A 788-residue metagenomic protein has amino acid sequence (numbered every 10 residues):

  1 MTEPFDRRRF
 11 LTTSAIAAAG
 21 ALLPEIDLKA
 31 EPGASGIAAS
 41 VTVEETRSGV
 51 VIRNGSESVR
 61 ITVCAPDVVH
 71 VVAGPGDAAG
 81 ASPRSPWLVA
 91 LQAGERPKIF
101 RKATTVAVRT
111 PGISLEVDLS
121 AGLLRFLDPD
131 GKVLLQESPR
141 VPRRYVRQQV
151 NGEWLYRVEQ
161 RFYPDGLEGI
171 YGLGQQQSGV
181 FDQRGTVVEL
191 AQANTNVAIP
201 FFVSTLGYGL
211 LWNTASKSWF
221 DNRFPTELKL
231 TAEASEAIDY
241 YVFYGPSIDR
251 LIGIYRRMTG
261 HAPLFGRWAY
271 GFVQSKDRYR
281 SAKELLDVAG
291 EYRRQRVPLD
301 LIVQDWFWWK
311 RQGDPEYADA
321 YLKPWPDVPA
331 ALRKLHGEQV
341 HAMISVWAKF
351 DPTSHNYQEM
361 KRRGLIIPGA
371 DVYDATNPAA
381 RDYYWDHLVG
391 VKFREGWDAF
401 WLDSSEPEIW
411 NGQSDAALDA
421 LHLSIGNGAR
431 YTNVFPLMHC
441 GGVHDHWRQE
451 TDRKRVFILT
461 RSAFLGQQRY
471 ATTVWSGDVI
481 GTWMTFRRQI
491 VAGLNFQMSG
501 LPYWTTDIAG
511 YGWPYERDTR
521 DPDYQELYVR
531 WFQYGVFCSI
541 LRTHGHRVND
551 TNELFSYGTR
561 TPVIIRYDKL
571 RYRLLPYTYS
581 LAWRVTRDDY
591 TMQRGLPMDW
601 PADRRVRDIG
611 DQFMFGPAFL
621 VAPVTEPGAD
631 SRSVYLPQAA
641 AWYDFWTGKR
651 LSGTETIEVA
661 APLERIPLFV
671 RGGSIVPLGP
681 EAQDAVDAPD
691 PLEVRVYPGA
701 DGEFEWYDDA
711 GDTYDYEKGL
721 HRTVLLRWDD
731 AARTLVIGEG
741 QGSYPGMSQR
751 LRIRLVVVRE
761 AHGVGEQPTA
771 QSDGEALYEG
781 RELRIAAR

Functional and structural regions predicted by a protein language model:
T2-T259, F265-W268, D277, A282-E284 (+6 more regions): N-terminal accessory segment at the very beginning of proteins
I16, G20, K132, E137-R665 (+1 more regions): Catalytic-domain carbohydrate-binding cleft regions of carbohydrate-active enzymes
